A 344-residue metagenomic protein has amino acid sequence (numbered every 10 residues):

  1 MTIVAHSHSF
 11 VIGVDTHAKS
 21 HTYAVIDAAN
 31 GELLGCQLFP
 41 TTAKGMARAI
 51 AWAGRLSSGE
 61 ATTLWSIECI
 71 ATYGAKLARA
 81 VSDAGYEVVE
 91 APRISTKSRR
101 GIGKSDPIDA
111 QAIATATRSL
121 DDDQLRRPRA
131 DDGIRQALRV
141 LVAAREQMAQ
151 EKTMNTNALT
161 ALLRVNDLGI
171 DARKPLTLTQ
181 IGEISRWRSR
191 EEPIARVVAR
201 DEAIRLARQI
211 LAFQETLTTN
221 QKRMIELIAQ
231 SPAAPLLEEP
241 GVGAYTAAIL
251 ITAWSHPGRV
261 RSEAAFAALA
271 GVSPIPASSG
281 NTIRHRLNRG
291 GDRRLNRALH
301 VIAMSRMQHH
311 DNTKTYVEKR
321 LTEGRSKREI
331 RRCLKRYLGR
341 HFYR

Functional and structural regions predicted by a protein language model:
T2-A28, I113, M148: Gly/Thr-rich phosphate-binding beta-strand-loop-beta motif of the actin/hexokinase/Hsp70
A29-E60, L64: Nucleic-acid-processing active sites and adjacent nucleic-acid-binding tracks, predominantly divalent metal-dependent
T62-R79: Short beta-strand-loop/turn "lid" adjacent to the catalytic site in phosphate-handling enzymes
S82, V89-P128, T179-R186, T282-G290: Short alpha-helix plus adjacent loop in nuclease-associated cores
S119-R139, S189-I194: Short, charge-rich amphipathic alpha-helices with coiled-coil/heptad character
L141-A234: Glycine-rich, often acidic, oxyanion-interacting loops/wings at catalytic, nucleic-acid, or phospho-protein interfaces
P235-E238, A244-K327: Phosphate-backbone recognition surface of nucleic-acid-processing proteins
